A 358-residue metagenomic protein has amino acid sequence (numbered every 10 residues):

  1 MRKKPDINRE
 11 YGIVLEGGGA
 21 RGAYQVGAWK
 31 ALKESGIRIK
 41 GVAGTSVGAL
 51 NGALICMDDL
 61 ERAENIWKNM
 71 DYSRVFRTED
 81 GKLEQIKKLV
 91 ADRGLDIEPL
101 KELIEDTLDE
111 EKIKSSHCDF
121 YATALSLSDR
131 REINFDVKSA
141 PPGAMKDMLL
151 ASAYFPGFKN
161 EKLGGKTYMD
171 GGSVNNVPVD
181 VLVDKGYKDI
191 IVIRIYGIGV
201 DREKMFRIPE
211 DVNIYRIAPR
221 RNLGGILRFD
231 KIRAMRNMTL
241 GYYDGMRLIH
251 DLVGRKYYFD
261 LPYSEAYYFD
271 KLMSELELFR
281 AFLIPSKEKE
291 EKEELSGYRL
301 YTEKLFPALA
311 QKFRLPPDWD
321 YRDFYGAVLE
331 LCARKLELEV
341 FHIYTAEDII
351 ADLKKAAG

Functional and structural regions predicted by a protein language model:
M1-T45, A53-G358: Patatin-like phospholipase
